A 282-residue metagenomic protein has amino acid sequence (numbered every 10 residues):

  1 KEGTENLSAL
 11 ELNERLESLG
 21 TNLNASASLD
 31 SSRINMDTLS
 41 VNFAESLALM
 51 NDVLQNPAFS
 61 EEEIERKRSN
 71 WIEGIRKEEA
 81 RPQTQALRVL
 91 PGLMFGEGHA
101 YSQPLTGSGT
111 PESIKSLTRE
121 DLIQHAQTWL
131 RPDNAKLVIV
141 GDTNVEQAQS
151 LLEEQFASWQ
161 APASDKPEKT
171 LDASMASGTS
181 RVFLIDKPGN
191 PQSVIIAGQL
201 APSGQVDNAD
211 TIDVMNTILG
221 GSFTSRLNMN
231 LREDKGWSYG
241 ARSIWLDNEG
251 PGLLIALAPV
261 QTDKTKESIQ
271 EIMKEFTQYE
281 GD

Functional and structural regions predicted by a protein language model:
K1-T4: Active-site SXXK
N6-F43, E65, K77-N134, S158-V206 (+1 more regions): Non-catalytic beta-strand/loop surface segments
D52-F59, E154-A163, K274-D282: A common structural junction motif
V145-Q149, K266-E267: Extracytoplasmic/secreted cell-surface and envelope-processing proteins
A209-D210: Zinc-dependent metallopeptidase catalytic helix centered on the HExxH motif and its immediate flanking segment
D213: An acidic helix/loop motif centered on a single conserved Asp/Glu that marks catalytic or ligand-interacting sites
V260-D282: C-terminal structural cap/anchor segments
